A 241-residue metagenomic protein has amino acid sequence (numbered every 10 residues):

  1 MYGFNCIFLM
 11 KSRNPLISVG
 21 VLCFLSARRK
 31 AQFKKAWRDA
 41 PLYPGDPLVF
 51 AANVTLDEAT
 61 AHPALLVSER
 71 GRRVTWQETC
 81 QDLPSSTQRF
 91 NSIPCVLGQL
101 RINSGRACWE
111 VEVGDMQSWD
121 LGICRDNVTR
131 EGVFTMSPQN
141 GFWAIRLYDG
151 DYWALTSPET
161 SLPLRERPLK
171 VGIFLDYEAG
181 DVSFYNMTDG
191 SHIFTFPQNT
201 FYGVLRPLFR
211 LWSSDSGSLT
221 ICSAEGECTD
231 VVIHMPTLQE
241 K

Functional and structural regions predicted by a protein language model:
M1-K241: Beta-rich ligand-recognition domains in immune and ubiquitin systems
